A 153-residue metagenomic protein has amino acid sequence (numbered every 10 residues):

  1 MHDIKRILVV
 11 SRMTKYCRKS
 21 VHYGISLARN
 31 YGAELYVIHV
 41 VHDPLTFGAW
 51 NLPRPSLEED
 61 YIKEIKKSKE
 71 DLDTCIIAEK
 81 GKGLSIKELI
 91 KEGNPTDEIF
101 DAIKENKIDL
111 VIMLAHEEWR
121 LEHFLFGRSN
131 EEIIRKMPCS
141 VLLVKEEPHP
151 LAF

Functional and structural regions predicted by a protein language model:
M1-H2, I77-V111, P148-F153: Structural beta-alpha unit
M1-K19, K82, R135-F153: Intrinsically disordered or low-complexity boundary/linker segments at protein termini and domain junctions
H2-R54: Small/aliphatic-rich secondary-structure junction motif
I38, K87-K91, L142: General small-molecule cofactor/ligand-binding pocket signal
H39-K67, H149-F153: Acidic, proline/glycine-rich short linear motifs
L52-S56, E105-N106, S129-N130: Short, hinge-like loop/turn segments at secondary-structure boundaries
L110-R135, P150-F153: Glycine-rich, Arg-bearing micro-motifs that act as flexible, cationic patches
